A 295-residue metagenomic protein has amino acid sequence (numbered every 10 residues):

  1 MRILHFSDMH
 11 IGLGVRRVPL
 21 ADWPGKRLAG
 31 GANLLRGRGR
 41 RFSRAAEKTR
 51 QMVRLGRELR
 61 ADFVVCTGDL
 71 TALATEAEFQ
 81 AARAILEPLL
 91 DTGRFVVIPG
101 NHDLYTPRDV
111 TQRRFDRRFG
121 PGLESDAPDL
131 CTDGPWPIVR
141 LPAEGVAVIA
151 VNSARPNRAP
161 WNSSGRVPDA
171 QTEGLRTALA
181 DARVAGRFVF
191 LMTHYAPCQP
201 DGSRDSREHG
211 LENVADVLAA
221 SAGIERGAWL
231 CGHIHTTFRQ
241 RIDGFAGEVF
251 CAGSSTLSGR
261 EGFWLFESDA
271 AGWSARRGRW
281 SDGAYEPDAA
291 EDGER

Functional and structural regions predicted by a protein language model:
M1-A77: N-terminal active-site segment of His-dependent metallophosphoesterases
M1-L13, G145-N157, F190-M192, G247-S254 (+1 more regions): Active-site-proximal beta-strand elements of phosphoester/diester hydrolases
H5-S7, F63-G68, F95-N101, N152 (+3 more regions): Active-site neighborhood of phospho(di)ester-bond hydrolases with catalytic His/Asp-centered motifs
H10-G14, A72-T75, N101-D109, P156-W161 (+3 more regions): Active-site environment of divalent metal-dependent phosphoester hydrolases
Q80-G174, D216-A222, F245-E248, L265: Extended active-site neighborhood of metal-dependent phosphoesterases/phosphodiesterases
E87, S203-G272: Conserved beta-sheet core of the metallophosphoesterase superfamily
R158-R166, A182-G227: Active-site-proximal segments of metal-dependent phosphoesterases and phosphodiesterases across multiple
D269-R295: A short C-terminal boundary segment appended to hydrolase-like catalytic domains
